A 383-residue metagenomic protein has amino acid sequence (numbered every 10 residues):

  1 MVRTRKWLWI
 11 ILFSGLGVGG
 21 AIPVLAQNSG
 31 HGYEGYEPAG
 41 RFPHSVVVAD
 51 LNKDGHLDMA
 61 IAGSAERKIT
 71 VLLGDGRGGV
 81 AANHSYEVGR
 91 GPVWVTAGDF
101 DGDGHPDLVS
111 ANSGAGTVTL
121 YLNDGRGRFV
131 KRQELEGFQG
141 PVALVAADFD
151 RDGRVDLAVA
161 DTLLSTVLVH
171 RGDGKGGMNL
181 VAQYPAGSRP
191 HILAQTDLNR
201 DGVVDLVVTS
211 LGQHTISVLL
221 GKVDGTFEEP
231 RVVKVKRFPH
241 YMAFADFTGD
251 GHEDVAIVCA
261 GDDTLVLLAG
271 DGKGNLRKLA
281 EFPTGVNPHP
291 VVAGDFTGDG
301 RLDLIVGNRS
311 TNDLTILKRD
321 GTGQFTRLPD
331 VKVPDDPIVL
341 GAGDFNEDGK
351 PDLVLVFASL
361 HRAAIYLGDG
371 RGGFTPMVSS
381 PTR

Functional and structural regions predicted by a protein language model:
W9-G20: Bacterial N-terminal signal peptides
A21-R41, L73-R90, L122-Q139, R171-S188 (+6 more regions): Blade-edge motifs of beta-propeller repeat domains
E37-S64: Beta-strand-rich domains and repeat architectures in extracellular enzymes and scaffolds, especially beta-propellers
H44-K53, L73, V93-G102, V142-R151 (+6 more regions): Beta-propeller blade termini
G55-L57, G104-P106, G153-V155, G202-V204 (+3 more regions): Glycine-aliphatic tripeptides that mark coil-to-beta-strand junctions in extracellular and membrane proteins
M59-A62, L108-A111, L157-A160, L206-T209 (+3 more regions): Hydrophobic beta-strand segments that make up the repeating blades of beta-propeller and related beta-repeat
K68-V71, T117-L120, T166-V169, T215-V218 (+3 more regions): A short loop-to-beta-strand structural motif that recurs across blades of beta-propeller domains
